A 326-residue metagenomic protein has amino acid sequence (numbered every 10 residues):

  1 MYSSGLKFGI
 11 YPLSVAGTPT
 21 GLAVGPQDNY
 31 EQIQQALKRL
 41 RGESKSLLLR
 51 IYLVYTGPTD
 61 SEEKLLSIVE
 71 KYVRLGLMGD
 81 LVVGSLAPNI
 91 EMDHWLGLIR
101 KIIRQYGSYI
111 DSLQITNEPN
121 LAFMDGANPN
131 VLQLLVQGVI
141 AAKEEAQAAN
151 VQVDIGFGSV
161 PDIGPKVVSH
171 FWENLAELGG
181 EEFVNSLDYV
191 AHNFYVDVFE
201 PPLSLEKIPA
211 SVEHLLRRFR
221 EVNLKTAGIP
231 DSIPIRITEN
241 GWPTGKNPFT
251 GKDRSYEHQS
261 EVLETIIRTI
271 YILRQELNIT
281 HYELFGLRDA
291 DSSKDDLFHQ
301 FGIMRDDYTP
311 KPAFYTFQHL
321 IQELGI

Functional and structural regions predicted by a protein language model:
Y2-L40, Y72-L75, Q105, P119 (+3 more regions): Aromatic-rich peripheral "rim/lid" segments of glycoside hydrolase catalytic domains that contact and position glycan
L13-I33, L49-L65, S85-L96, N120-F123 (+5 more regions): Acidic-and-aromatic substrate-binding clefts and catalytic sites of carbohydrate-active enzymes
Q32-G107, N128-G158, L203-V212, G228-P230: Aromatic-lined substrate-binding rim segments of carbohydrate-active enzymes
I51, L75-A87, I110-D111, N117 (+3 more regions): Aromatic- and acid-rich polysaccharide-binding/catalytic face of secreted or lumenal carbohydrate-active enzymes
V73, Y106, N117, V139-A146 (+7 more regions): Sec/Tat-exported extracytoplasmic proteins
A87, F157-I163, H192-P202, V222-L263 (+1 more regions): Active-site clefts of carbohydrate-active enzymes
K101-V131, D154-I163, D188, H192-D197 (+2 more regions): Active-site groove signature of glycoside hydrolases
V131-F157, G164-Y189, R218-D231: Active-site neighborhood of glycoside hydrolase catalytic domains
